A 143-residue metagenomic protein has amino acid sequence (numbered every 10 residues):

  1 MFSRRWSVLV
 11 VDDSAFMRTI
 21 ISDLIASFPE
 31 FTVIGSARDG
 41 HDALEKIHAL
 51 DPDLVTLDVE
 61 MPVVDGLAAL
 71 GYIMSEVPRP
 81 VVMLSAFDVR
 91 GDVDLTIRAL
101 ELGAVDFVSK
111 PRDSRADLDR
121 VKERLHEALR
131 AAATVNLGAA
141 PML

Functional and structural regions predicted by a protein language model:
M1-L143: Strand-loop microenvironment adjacent to phosphate/nucleotide-handling motifs in alpha/beta enzyme folds
